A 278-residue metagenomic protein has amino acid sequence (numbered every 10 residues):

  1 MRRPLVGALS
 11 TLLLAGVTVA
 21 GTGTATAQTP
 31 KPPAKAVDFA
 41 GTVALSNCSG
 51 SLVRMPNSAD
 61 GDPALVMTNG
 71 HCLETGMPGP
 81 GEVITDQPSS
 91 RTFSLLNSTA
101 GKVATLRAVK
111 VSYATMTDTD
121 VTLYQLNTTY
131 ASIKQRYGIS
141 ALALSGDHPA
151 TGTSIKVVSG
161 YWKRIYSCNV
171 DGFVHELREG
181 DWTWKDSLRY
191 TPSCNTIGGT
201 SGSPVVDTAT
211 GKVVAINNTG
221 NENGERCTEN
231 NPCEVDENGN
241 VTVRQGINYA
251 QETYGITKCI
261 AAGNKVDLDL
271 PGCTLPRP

Functional and structural regions predicted by a protein language model:
R2-L65, T75-D86, I256-P278: Protease-domain processing segments flanking chymotrypsin-fold serine proteases, especially trypsin-like
T29-F39, A44, R54-S58, E74 (+1 more regions): Conserved catalytic-core segment of clan PA serine endopeptidases
K35-C48, I133-I139, R164-T257: Active-site region of chymotrypsin-like
S51-N57, V111-T115, Q125-I165: Active-site substrate-binding loop(s) of clan PA
P56-P63, T99-G101, R178-W184: Short, solvent-exposed loop/turn segments that connect beta-strands within catalytic domains and beta-strand-rich
T68: Cytochrome P450 catalytic-core helices
L73-G76, N221-N223: Short glycine/acidic-enriched loop and turn motifs that connect beta-strands
G101-V109, T151-S154, K163-E176: Beta-strand/loop subdomains of soluble extracytoplasmic proteins
